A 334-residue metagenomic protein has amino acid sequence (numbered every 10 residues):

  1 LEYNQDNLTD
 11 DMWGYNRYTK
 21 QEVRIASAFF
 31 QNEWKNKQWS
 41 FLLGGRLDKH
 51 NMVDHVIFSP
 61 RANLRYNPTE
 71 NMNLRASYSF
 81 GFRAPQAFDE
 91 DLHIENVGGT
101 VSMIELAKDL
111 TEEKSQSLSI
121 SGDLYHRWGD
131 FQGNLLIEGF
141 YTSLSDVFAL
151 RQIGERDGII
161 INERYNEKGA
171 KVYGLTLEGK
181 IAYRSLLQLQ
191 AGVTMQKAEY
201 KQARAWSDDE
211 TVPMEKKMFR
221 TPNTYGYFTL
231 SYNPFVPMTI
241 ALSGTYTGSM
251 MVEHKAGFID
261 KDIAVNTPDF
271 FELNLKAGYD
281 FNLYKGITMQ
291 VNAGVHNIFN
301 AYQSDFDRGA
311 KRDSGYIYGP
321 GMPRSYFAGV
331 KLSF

Functional and structural regions predicted by a protein language model:
L1-N4, T19-N51, H55-R61, R65 (+2 more regions): Surface-exposed extracellular loop regions of Gram-negative outer-membrane beta-barrel proteins
L1-Q5, L43-L47, A76-F80, D89 (+5 more regions): Transmembrane beta-barrel strands of outer-membrane/channel proteins
K20-A26, K35, V56-F58, K114-L118 (+5 more regions): Residues that define the transmembrane beta-barrel architecture of outer-membrane proteins
N32-N36, L47, Y66-N67, F80 (+9 more regions): Residue-level signature of outer-membrane beta-barrel architecture
K35-S40, G139-S143, E163-K255: Gram-negative outer-membrane beta-barrel transporters
Q38-F41, N71-L74, W128-G133, S185-L189 (+2 more regions): Repeated loop/turn-to-beta-strand initiation elements of outer-membrane beta-barrel proteins
N67, R75, D109-Y165, K171-Y173 (+1 more regions): Membrane-embedded beta-barrel scaffold of Gram-negative outer-membrane proteins
T247-K255, Y279-F334: C-terminal beta-signal and adjacent terminal beta-strands/loops of Gram-negative outer-membrane beta-barrel proteins
